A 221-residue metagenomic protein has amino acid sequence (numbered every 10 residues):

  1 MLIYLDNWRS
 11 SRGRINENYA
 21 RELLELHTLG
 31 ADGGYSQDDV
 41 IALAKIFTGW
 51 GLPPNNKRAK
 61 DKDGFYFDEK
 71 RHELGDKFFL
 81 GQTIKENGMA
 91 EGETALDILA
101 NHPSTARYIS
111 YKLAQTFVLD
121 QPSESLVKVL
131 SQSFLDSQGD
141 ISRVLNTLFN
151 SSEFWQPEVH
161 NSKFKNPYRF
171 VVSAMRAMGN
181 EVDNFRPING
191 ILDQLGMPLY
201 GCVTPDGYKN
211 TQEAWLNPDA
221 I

Functional and structural regions predicted by a protein language model:
M1-S123: Non-catalytic, conformational "gating/processing" segments within enzyme and secreted inhibitor domains
R12, L29, D68-E69, G88 (+4 more regions): Generic structural signal for short, flexible, solvent-exposed coil/loop and linker residues
T48, R71, F134-S142: Short, mixed-charge aromatic SLiMs
N56, V144-L145: Short loop/turn and capping residues at structural boundaries
H102, A106, S110-S137, N146-I221: Flexible, low-complexity segments enriched for small/polar residues
